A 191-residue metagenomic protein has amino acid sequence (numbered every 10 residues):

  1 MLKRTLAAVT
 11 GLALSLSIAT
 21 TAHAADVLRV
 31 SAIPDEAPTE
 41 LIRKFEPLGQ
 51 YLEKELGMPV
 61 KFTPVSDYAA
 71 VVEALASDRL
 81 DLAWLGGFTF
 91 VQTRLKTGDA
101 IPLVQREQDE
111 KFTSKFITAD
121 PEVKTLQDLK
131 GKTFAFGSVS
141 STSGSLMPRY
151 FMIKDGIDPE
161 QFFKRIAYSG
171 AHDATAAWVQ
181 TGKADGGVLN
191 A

Functional and structural regions predicted by a protein language model:
V27-F45, S141-S143: Extracytoplasmic "Venus flytrap"
I33-D35, T113-V123: A bilobed periplasmic-binding-protein/Venus flytrap-type ligand-binding module shared by bacterial periplasmic
P38-P59: Short, polar/charged alpha-helical segment
E53-T63, R79, K154-Y168: A local structural motif
A69-A83, K96-T97, Q127-K130, A171-G187 (+1 more regions): Short helices/loops that flank or line small-molecule/ion binding pockets
T93-V104: Ligand-binding "clamshell"
T118-S138: Flexible hinge/capping segments at coil-to-helix
K132-A191: Pocket-lining segment of extracytoplasmic ligand-binding domains
